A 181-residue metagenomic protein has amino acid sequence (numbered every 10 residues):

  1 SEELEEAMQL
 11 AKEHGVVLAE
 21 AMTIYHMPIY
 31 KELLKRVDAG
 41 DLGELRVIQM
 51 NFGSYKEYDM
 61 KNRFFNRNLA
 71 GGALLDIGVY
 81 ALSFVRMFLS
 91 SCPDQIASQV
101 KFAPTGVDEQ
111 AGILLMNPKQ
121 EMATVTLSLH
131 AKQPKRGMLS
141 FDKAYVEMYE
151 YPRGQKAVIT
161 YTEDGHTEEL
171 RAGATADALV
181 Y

Functional and structural regions predicted by a protein language model:
S1, V17-Y30: Rossmann-like NAD(P)(H) cofactor-binding subdomain of soluble oxidoreductases
E2-V17: Rossmann-fold NAD(P)-binding glycine/threonine-rich loop
L4, Y30, A81-L82, K156-A157 (+1 more regions): A general structural signal for well-ordered alpha-helical segments in protein cores
G15-V17, E44, E121: Short, well-ordered coil/turn segments that N-cap beta-strands
M22-Y25, N51-K56, F102, L129 (+1 more regions): Short, flexible active-site-adjacent loop segments at beta-strand->alpha-helix junctions, enriched in small/polar
Y25-I96: Predominantly a Rossmann-like dinucleotide-binding segment in NAD(P)-dependent oxidoreductases
S83-Q155: Contiguous beta-strand/loop segments that form the cofactor/metal-binding neighborhood of enzyme cores
M138-Y181: C-terminal glycine/acidic-rich active-site capping loop/insertion
